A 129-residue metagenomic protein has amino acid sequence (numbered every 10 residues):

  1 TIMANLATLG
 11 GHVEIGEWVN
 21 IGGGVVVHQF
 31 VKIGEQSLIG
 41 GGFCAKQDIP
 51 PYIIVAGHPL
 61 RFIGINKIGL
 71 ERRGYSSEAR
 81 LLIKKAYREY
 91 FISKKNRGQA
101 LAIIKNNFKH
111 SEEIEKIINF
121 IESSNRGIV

Functional and structural regions predicted by a protein language model:
T1-A56, L60-R61: Structural signal for interior beta-strand "rungs" in well-ordered beta-sheet cores of soluble enzyme domains
H58-V129: Terminal amphipathic alpha-helical/low-complexity segments used for targeting or macromolecular assembly
